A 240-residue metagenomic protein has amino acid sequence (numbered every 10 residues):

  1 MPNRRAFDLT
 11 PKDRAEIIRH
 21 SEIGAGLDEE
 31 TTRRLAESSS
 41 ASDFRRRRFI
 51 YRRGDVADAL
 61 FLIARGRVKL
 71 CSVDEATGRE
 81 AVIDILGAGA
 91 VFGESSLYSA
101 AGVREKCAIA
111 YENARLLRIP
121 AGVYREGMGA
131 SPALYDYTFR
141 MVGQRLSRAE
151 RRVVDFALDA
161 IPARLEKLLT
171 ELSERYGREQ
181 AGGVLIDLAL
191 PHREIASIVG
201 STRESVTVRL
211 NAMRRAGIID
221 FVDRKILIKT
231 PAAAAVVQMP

Functional and structural regions predicted by a protein language model:
M1-F49, S96-S99: Cyclic nucleotide-binding regulatory module and flanking cytosolic helices
T31, D84-S147: Cyclic-nucleotide recognition modules
R48-E112: Cyclic nucleotide-binding regulatory domains
L60, I85, A110, R118 (+2 more regions): Short aromatic/basic micro-patch
C71, E94-S95, E126-G127, L168 (+1 more regions): Residues that scaffold the ATP/ADP-binding catalytic core of kinase and kinase-like folds
Y111, G129-G200: Polybasic "coupling" helices that flank or enter modular domains
L172-P240: Phosphate-/nucleic-acid-contacting segments
